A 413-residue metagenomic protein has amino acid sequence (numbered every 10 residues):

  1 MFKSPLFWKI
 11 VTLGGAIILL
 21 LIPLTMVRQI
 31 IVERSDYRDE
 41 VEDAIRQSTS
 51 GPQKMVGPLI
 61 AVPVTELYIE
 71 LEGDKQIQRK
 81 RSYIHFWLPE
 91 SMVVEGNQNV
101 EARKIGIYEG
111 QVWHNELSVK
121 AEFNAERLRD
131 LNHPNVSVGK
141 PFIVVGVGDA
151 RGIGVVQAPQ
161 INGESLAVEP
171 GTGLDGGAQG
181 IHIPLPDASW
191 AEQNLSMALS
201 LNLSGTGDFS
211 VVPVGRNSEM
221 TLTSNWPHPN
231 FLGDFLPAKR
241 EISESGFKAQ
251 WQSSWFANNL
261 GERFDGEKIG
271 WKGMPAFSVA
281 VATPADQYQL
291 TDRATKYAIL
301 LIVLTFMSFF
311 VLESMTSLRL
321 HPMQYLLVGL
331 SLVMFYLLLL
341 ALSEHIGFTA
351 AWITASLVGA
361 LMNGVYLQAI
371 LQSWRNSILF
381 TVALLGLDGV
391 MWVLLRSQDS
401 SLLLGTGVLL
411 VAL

Functional and structural regions predicted by a protein language model:
F2-I10, L290, A294, H321-Y325 (+1 more regions): Hydrophobic, aromatic-rich alpha-helical transmembrane segments and their membrane-interface anchor motifs
F2-Q29, E33: Hydrophobic alpha-helical transmembrane signal-anchor segments
V27-G51: Alpha-helical transmembrane signal-anchor/signal-peptide segments
D36, E40, Q47, A61 (+1 more regions): Soluble non-transmembrane domains of integral membrane proteins
E42-A44, K54, F277-T283: Cytosol/matrix-facing amphipathic helices and coiled-coil assembly/linker segments of eukaryotic membrane proteins
R46-L71: Short extracytoplasmic
D234, I242-M307, S314-H321: Non-cytosolic juxtamembrane linkers/loops that tether extracellular or periplasmic domains to nearby transmembrane
I299-L413: Generic detector of multi-pass transmembrane helix bundles and their immediately adjacent loops in polytopic membrane
